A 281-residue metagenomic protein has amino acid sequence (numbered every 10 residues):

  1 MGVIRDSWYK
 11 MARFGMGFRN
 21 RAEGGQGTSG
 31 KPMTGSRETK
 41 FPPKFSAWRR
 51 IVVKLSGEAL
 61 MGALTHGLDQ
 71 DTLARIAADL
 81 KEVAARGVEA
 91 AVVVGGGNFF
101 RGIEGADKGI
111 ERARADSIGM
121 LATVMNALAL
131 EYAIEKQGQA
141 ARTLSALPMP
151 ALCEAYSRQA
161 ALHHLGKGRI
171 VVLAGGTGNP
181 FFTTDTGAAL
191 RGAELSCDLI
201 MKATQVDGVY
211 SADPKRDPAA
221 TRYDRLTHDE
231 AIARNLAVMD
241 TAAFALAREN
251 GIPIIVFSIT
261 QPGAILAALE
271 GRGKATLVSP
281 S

Functional and structural regions predicted by a protein language model:
I4, A12-F18, T34-S281: C-terminal catalytic "cap/lid" subdomain
E23-G25: Short Gly/Ser/Thr- and charged-rich N-terminal loops/segments that act as flexible capping/hinge elements
